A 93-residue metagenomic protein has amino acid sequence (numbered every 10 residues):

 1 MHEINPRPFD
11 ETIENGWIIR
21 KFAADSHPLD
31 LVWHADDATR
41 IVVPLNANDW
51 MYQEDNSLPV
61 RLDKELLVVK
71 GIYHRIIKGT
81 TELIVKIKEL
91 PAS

Functional and structural regions predicted by a protein language model:
H2-F9, E65-V69: Domain-scale activation on soluble regions of proteins
E3, P8, G16, K21 (+1 more regions): Double-stranded beta-helix
W17-D36, L67-G71: Conserved short histidine dyad/triad with adjacent acidic residue
A35-W50: Short, conserved beta-strand element in jelly-roll/cupin
W50, S57-V60, E82-L83, P91: Short, surface-exposed beta-strand-loop junctions and turns on beta-sheet-rich folds
Q53-Y73: Short acidic-glycine-tyrosine-enriched beta hairpin
V69-S93: Ligand-binding loop in jelly-roll beta-barrel domains
